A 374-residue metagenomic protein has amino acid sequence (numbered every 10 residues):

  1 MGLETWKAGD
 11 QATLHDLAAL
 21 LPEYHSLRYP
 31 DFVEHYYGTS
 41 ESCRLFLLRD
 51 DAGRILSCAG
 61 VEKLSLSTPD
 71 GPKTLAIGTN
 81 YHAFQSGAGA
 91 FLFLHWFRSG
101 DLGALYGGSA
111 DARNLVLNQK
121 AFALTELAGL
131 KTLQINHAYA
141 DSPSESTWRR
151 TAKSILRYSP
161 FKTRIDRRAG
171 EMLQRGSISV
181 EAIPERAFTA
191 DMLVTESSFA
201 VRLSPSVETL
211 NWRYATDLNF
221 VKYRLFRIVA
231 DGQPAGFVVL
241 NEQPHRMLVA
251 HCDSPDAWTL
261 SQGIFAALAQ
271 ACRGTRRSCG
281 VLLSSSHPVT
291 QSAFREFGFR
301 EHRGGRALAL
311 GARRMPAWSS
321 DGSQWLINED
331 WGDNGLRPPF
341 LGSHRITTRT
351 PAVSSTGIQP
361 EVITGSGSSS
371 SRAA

Functional and structural regions predicted by a protein language model:
M1-A8, H15-G108, A230-T259: Conserved donor-binding loop and adjoining core beta-sheet/short helix segment in diverse acyl/aminoacyl transferases
M1-S42, R49, G71-I77, R150-E208 (+2 more regions): Short amphipathic alpha-helix that is part of the acyltransferase structural core
K7-G9, H82, S109, A128-K131 (+1 more regions): Residues at the C-termini of beta-strands that transition into short coil/loop
L14-L17, I264, L268: Residue-level preference for hydrophobic side chains embedded in well-ordered alpha helices
S26, G71, D111, L203 (+2 more regions): Active-site-proximal structural scaffolding
P30, N211, F265-A269: Short amphipathic alpha-helical segments
K63, G103-G170, T216-D217, R224 (+4 more regions): Active-site/acyl-donor-binding loops of N-acyltransferases
R202-R227: Oxyanion-binding "anion nests"
